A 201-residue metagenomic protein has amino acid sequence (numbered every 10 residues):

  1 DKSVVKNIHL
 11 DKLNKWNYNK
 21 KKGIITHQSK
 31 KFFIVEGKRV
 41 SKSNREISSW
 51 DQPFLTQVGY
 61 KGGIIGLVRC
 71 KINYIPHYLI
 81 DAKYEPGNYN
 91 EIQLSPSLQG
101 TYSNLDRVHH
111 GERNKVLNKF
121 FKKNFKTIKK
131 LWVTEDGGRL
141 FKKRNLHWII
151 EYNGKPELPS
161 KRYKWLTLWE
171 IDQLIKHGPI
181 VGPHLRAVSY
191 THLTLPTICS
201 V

Functional and structural regions predicted by a protein language model:
D1-F54: An N-terminus-focused feature that recognizes amino-terminal "leader" regions
S43-N90, P96-Q99: Core of folded catalytic or high-affinity ligand/protein-binding domains in predominantly eukaryotic proteins
Y89-F125: Compact, glycine/acidic-enriched structural inserts
K115-W165: Extended, acidic-biased charged interface segments
R162-I180: NUDIX/MutT-family hydrolases
T191-T197: Conserved small/polar residues in nucleotide/adenosyl-binding loops
